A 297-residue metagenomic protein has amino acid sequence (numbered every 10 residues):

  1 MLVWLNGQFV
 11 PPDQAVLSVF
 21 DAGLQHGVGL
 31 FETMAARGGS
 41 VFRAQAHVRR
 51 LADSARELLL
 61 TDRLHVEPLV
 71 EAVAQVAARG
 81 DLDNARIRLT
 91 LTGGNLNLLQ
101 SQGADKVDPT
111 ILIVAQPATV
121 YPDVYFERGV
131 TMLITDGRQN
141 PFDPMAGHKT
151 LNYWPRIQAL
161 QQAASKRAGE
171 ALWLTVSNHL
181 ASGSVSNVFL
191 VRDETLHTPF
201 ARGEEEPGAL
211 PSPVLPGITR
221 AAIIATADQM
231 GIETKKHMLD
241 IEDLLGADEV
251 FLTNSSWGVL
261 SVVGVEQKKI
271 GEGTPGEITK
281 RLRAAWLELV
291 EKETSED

Functional and structural regions predicted by a protein language model:
M1-L172, V176-H179, P211, I224-D297: Conserved alpha/beta cores of soluble small-molecule-handling proteins
H179-L210: Glycine- and Gly-Pro-enriched alpha-helical subdomains that act as flexible, kink-prone "lid/hinge" or packing modules
I218: Active-site microenvironment for binding and transforming phosphate-containing groups
